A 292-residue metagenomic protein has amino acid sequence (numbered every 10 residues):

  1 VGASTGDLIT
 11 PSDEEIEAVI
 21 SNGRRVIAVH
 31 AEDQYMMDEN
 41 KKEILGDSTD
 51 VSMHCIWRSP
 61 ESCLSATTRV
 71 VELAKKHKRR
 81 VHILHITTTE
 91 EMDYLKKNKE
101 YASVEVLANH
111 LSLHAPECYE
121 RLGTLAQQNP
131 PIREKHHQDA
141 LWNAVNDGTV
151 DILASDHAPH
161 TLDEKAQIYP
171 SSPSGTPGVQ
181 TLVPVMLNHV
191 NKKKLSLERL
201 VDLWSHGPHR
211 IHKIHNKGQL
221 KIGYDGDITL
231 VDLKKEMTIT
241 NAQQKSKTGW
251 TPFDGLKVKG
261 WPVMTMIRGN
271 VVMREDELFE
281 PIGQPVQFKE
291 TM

Functional and structural regions predicted by a protein language model:
G2, G6-L153: Histidine/acidic residue-rich metal-binding segments in metalloenzymes
D7, M37, M92, S112 (+4 more regions): Glycine/Thr-rich phosphate-binding loops of Rossmann-like dinucleotide-binding domains
E32, T87, L107, A158 (+3 more regions): Anionic group-transfer/hydrolysis microenvironments
S48-K78, N146-L153, A158-L233: His/Asp/Glu-enriched, well-ordered alpha-helical/loop segment that forms or immediately abuts the divalent-metal
R80-I83, Q127-R133, L187-K192, H212-K213 (+1 more regions): Short, well-ordered beta-strand elements within core beta-sheets of diverse protein domains
E91-K97, V106, E280-M292: C-terminal/domain-terminus segments
L125, A140, S172, T176 (+1 more regions): H/E-rich (His + Asp/Glu) clusters that bind or coordinate divalent metals
I168-S171, D225-Q287: C-terminal cap of metal-dependent C-N hydrolases
